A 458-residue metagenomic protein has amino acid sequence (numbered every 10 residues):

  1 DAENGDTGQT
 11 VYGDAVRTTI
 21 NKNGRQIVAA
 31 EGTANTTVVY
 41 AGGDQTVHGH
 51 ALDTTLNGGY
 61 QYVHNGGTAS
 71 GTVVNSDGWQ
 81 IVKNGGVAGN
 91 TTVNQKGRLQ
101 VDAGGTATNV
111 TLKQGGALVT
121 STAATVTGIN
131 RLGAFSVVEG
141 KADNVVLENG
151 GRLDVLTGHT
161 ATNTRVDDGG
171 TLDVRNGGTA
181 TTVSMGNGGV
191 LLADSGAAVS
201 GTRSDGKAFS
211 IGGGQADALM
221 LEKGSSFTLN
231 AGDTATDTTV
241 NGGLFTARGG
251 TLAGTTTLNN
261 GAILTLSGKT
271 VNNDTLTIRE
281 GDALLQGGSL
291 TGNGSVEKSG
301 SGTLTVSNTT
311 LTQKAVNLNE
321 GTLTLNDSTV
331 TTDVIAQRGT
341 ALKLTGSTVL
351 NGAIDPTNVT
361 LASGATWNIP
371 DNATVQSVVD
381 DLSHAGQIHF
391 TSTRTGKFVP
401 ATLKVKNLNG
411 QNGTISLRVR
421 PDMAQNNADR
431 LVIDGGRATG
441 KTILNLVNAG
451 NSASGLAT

Functional and structural regions predicted by a protein language model:
D1-E3, V39, T54-T55, T127-N130 (+8 more regions): Extracellular beta-solenoid/beta-roll
Q9-V11, A15-I20, Q26-V28, A34-V39 (+28 more regions): Fold-core signature of tandem repeat domains
N21, I443-L444: A very general structural signal that marks isolated residues within well-ordered alpha-helical segments
